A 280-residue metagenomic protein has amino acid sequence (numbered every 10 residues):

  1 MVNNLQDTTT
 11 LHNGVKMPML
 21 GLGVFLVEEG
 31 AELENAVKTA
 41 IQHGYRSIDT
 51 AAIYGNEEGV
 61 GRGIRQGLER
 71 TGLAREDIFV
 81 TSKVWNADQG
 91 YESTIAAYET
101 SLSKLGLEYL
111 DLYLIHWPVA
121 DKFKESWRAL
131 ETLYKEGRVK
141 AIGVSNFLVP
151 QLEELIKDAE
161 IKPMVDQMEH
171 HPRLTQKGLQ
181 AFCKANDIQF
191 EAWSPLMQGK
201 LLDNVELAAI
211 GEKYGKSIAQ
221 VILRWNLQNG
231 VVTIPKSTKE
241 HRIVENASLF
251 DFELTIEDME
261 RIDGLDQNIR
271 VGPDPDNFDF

Functional and structural regions predicted by a protein language model:
M1-I78, F278: N-terminal binding-site loop/beta-alpha segment at the start of enzyme catalytic domains that lines or forms
V2-T9, I64-R65, Y98-T100, V149-L152 (+1 more regions): Alpha-helical scaffolding within the catalytic cores of extracellular/periplasmic polymer-degrading hydrolases
L11-H12, G61-R75, E99-G106, T132-Y134 (+2 more regions): Acidic (Asp/Glu)-rich catalytic clusters
V27-A31, A51-G59, A87-E92, P118-K122 (+2 more regions): Acidic-and-aromatic substrate-binding clefts and catalytic sites of carbohydrate-active enzymes
E28-I41, G90-L105, P150-E153, L174-T175: Short, acidic/polar
Y45, L107-L110, V139, P163: A structural motif
K83, D88-V119, F123-W127: Glycine/small-residue-rich loop that forms an oxyanion/phosphate-binding "nest" at active or ligand-binding sites
W117-G272, D276-F280: Beta/alpha (TIM)-barrel catalytic core signal, keyed to glycine-rich beta->alpha loops juxtaposed to Asp/Glu that bind
